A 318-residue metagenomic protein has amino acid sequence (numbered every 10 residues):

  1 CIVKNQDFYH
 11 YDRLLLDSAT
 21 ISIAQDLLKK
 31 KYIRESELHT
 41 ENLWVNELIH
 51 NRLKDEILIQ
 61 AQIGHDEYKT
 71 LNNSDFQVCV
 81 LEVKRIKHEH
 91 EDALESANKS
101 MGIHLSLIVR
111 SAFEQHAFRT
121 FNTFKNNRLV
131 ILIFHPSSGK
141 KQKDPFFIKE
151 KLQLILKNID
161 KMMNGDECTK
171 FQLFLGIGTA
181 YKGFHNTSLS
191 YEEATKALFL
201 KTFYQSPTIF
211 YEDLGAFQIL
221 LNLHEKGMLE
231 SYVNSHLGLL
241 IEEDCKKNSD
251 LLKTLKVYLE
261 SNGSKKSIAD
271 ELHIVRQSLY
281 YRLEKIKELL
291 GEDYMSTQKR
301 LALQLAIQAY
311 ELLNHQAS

Functional and structural regions predicted by a protein language model:
C1-V3: Sensory-domain boundary capping and coupling elements
Q6-L15, A19-S318: Cytosolic nucleotide-utilizing catalytic cores of signal-transduction proteins
